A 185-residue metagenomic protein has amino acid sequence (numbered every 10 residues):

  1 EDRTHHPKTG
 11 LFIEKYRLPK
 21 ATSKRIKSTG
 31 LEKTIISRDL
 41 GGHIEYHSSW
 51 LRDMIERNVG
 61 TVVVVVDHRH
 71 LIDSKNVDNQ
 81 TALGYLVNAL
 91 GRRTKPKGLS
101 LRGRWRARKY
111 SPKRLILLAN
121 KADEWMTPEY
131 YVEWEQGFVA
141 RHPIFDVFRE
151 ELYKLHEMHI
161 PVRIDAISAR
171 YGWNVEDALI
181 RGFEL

Functional and structural regions predicted by a protein language model:
E1-E32, E45-H47: Switch I (effector-binding) loop of TRAFAC-class P-loop GTPase G-domains
P7-K8, I26-G30, H43, D53-V59 (+1 more regions): Conserved catalytic network of the ASCE P-loop NTPase/AAA+ motor domain
I13, S37-R38, R69: P-loop NTP-binding cores centered on the Walker
E32-G42, A166: Active-site-proximal beta-strand elements of phosphoester/diester hydrolases
G41-H43, H70, A122-E124, Y171-G172: Conserved beta-strand elements of beta-rich interaction domains across eukaryotes, especially beta-propellers
M54-E56, T61, V65-M158: Conserved C-terminal guanine-recognition region of P-loop GTPase G domains, centered on the G4
K113, H159-S168: Extended charged low-complexity segments that act as oligomerization/scaffolding linkers
S168-L185: Conserved GTPase G-domain signal focused on the G5
